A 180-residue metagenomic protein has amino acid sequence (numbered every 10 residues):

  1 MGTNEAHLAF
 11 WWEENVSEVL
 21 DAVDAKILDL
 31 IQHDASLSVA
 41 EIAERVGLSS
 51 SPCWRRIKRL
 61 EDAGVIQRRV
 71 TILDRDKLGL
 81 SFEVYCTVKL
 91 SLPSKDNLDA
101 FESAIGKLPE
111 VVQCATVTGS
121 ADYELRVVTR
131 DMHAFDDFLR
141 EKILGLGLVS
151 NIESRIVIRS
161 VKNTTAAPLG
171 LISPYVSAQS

Functional and structural regions predicted by a protein language model:
M1-S180: A compositional/biophysical signature of low hydrophobicity enriched in polar/charged and small residues
